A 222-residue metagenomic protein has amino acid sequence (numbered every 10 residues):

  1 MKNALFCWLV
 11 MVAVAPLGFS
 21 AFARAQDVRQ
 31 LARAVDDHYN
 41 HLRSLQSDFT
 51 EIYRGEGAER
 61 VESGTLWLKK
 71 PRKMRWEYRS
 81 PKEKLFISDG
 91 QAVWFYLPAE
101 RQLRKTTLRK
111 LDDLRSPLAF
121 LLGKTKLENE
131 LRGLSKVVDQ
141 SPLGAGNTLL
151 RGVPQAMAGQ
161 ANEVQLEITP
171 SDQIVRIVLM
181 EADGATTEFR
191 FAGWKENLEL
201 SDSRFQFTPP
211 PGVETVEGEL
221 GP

Functional and structural regions predicted by a protein language model:
M1-L9: Bacterial N-terminal signal peptides that target proteins for export
W8-G18: Bacterial N-terminal signal peptides
A21-R60, P209-P222: N-terminal leader/targeting segments and the immediate start of mature chains
R43-L45, E62-G64, K70-R72, K82-K84 (+5 more regions): Envelope-exposed proteins and targeting segments
T65-P117, T187-E188: An acidic-aromatic
R101-N147: Flexible, surface-exposed loop/linker segments and immediately adjacent secondary-structure boundaries
N129-G212, V216-E219: Gly/Pro-enriched, hydrophobic low-complexity segments that function as extracytoplasmic propeptides/linkers
